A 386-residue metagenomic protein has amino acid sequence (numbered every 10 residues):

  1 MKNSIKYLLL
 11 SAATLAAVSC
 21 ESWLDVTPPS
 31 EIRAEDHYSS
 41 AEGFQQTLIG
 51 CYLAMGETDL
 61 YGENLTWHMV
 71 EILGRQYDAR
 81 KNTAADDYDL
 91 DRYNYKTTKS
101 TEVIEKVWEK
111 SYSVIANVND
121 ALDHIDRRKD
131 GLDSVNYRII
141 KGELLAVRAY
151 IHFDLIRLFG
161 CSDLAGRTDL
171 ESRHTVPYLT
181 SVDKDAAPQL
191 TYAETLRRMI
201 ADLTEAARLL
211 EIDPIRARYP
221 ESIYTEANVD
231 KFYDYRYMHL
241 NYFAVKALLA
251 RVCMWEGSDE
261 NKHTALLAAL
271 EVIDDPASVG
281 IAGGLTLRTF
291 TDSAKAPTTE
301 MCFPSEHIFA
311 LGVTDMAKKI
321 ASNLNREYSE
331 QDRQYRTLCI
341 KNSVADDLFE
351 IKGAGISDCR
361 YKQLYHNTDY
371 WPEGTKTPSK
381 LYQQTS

Functional and structural regions predicted by a protein language model:
M1-S30: Bacterial Sec-dependent N-terminal signal peptides
C20-E71, A269, V313, G355 (+1 more regions): Membrane-proximal, proline-rich intrinsically disordered regions
E35, E63-A79, C161-S172, R216-S322: Short, surface-exposed recognition loops and adjoining beta-strand edges that mediate ligand/DNA contacts, enriched
L48, I115-V118, L196, L203 (+3 more regions): Inward-facing hydrophobic residues that define packing positions of alpha-helical scaffold repeats
Y77-T98, P378-T385: Short alpha-helical hairpin
A85-F159, D185-A193, R208-L210: Conserved, well-structured interaction surfaces
V135, L158-R197, A201, H263: Short coil/linker segments at helix-helix boundaries
E194, I212, E271-S386: Elongated scaffold/linker segments in the mid-to-C-terminal portions of large proteins
